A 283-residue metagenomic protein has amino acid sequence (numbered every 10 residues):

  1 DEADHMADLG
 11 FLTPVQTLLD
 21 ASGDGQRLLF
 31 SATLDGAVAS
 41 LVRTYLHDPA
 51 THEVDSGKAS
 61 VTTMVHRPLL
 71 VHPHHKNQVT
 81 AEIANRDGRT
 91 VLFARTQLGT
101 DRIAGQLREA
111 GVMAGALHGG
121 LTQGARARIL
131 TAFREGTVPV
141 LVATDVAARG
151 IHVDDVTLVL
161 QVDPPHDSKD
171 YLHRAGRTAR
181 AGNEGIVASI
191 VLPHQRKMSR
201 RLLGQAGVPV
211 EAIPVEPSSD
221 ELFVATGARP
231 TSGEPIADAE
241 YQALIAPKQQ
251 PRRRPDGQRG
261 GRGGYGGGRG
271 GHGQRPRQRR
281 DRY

Functional and structural regions predicted by a protein language model:
E2, T144-D145, D155, V162: Walker B catalytic acidic pair
A3-G124, V215-E216: Interdomain coupling/hinge region of P-loop NTPase helicase/AAA+ cores
M6-A7, G36-A37, G150, D167 (+1 more regions): Catalytic P-loop NTPase motifs of RecA-like helicase/translocase cores
V79, A125-I129, A147: Short acidic active-site motifs
V91, P139-V140, L158: Short, Asp-centered acidic motifs that coordinate Mg2+ and/or phosphate in catalytic or ligand-binding sites
E109, E135, V153, D167-S168 (+1 more regions): Arginine-glycine-biased low-complexity disordered regions
T131-R149: Conserved two-lobed SF2 helicase motor
